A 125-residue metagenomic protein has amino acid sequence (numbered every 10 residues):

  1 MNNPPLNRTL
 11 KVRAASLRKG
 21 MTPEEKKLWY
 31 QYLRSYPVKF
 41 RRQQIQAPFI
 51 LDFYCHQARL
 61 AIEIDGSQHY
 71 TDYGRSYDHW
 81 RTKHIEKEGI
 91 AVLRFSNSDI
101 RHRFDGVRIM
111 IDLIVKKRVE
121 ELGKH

Functional and structural regions predicted by a protein language model:
M1-H125: Nucleic-acid endo/exonuclease domains
